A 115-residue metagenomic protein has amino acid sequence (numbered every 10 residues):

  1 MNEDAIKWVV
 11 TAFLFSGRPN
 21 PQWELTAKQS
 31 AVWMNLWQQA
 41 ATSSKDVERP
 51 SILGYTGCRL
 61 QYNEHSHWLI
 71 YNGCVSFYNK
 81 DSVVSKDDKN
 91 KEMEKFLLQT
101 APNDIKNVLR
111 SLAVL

Functional and structural regions predicted by a protein language model:
M1-L115: Function-determining sites in protein domains
